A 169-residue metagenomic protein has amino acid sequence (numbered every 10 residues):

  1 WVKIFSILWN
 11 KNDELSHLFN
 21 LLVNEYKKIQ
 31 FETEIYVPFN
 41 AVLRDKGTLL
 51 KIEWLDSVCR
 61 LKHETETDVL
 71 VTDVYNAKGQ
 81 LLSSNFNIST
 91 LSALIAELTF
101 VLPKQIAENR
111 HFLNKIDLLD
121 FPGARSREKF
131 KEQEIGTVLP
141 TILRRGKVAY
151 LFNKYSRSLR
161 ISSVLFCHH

Functional and structural regions predicted by a protein language model:
W1-H169: Globular "head" domains of long coiled-coil molecular machines
